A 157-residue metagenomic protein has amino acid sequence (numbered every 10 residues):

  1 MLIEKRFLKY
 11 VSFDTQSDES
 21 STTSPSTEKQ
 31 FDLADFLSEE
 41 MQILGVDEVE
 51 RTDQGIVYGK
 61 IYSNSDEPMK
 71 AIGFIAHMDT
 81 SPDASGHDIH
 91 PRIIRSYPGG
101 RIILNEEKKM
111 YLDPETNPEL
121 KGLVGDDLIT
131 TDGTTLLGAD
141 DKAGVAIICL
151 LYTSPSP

Functional and structural regions predicted by a protein language model:
M1, E28-F31, D35, K142-V145: Electropositive phosphate-/nucleotide-binding environments in soluble metabolic enzymes
L2-E28, T130: N-terminal capping segment at the start of a domain
E4, L8, D35-S38, V145-C149: Predominant activation on well-ordered alpha-helical scaffold segments within soluble catalytic domains
V11, T15-D18, M41, G45 (+1 more regions): Structural signal for hydrophobic packing residues in well-ordered secondary-structure cores of soluble enzyme domains
D14, Y152-P157: Conserved small/polar residues in nucleotide/adenosyl-binding loops
T22-M69, G73-I75, D79: A non-catalytic alpha/beta surface segment that caps or lines the substrate-entry region of metallo-dependent hydrolase
P68-I147, L151-S154: Active-site metal-coordination/substrate-binding segment of hydrolases, especially metallo-dependent peptidases
